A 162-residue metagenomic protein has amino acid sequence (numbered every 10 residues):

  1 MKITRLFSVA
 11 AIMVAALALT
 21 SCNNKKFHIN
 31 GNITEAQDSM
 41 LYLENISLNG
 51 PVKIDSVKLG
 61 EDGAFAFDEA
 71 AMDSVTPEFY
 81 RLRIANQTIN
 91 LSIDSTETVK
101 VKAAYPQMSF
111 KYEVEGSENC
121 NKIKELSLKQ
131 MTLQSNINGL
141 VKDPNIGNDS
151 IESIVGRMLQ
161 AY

Functional and structural regions predicted by a protein language model:
M1-A10: Bacterial N-terminal signal peptides that target proteins for export
L17-S21: C-terminal motif of bacterial Sec signal peptides marking the signal peptidase cleavage site
C22-Y162: A non-transmembrane, solvent-exposed segment enriched in polar/low-complexity residues
